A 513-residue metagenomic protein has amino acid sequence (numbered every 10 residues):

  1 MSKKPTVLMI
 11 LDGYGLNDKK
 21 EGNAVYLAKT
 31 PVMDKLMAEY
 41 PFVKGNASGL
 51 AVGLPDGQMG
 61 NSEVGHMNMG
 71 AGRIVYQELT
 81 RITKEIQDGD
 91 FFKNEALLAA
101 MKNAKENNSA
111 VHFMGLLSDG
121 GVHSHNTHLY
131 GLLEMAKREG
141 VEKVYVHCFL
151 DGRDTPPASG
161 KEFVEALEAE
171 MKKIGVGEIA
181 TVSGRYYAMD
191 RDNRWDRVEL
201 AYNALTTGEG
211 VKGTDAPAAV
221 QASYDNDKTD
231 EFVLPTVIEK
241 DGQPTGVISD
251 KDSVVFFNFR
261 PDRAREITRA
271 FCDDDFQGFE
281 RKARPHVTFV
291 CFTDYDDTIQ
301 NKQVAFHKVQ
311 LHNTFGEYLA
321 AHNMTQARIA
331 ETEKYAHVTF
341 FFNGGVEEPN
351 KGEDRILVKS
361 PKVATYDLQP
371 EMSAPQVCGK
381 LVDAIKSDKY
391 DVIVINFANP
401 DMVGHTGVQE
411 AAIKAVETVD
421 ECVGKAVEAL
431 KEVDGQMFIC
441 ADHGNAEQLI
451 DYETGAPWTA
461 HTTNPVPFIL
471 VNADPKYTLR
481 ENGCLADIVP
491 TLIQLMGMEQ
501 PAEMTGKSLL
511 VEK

Functional and structural regions predicted by a protein language model:
M1-K513: Feature captures the catalytic ectodomains and active-site-proximal regions of enzymes that hydrolyze or transfer
